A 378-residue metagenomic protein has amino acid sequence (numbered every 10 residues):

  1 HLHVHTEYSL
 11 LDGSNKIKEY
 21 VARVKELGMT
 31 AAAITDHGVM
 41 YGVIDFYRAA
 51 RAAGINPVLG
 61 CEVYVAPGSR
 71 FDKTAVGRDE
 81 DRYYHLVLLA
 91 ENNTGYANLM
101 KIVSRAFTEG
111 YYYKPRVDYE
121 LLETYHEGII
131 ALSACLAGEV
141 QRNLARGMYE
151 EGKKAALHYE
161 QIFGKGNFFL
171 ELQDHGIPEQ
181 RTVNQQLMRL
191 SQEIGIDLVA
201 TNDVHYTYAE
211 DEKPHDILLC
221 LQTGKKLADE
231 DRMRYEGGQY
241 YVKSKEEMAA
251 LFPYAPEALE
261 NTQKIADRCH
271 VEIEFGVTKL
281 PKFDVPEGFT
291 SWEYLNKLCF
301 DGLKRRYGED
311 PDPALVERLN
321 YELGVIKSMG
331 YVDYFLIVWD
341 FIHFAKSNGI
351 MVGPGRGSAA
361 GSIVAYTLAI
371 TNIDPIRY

Functional and structural regions predicted by a protein language model:
H1-Y378: Phosphodiester-processing cores and adjacent nucleic acid-binding clamps
